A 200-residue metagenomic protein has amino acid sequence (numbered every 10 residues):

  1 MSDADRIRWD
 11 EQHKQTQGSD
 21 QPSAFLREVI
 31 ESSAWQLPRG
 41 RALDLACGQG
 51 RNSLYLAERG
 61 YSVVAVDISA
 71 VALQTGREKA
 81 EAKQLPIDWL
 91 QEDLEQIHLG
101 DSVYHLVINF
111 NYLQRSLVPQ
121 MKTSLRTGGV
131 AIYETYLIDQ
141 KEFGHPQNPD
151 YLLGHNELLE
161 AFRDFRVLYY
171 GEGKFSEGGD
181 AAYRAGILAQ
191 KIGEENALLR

Functional and structural regions predicted by a protein language model:
M1-L37: Conserved class I S-adenosyl-L-methionine
R39-G48: Conserved class I S-adenosyl-L-methionine
S62-D67: Conserved SAM-binding motif I beta-strand of class I
S69-V71: Conserved SAM/SAH-binding beta-strand->alpha-helix loop
G76-R77: Conserved SAM-binding loop
A82-L94: Conserved SAM-binding strand-loop segment of SAM-dependent methyltransferases
I97-L106: A short acidic, Gly/Pro-enriched loop at the edge of an enzyme's catalytic core that lines a small-molecule cofactor
G129-Y136: Conserved beta-strand signature within the Rossmann-like core of class I S-adenosyl-L-methionine
